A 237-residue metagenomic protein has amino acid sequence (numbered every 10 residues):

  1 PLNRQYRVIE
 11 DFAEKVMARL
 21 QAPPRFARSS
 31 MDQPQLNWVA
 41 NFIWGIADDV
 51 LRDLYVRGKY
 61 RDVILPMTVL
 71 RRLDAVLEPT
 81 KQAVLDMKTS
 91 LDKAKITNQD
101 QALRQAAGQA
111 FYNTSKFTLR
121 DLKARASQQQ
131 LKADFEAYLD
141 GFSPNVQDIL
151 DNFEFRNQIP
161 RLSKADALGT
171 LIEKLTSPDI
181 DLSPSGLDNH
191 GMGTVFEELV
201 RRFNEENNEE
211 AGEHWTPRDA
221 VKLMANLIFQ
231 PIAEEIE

Functional and structural regions predicted by a protein language model:
P1-I232: Non-catalytic, mostly N-terminal accessory regions of nucleic-acid modification and defense proteins
E234-E237: Conserved class I S-adenosyl-L-methionine
